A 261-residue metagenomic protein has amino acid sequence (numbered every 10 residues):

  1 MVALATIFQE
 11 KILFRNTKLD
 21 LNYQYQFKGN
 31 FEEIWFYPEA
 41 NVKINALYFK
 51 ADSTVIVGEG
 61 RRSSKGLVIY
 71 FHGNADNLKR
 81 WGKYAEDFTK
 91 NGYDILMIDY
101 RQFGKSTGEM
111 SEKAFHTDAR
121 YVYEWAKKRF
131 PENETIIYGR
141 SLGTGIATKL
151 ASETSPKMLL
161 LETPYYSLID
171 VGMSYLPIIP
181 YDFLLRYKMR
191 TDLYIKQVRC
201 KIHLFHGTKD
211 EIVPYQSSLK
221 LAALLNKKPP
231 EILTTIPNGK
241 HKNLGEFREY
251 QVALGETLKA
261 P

Functional and structural regions predicted by a protein language model:
M1-Y37, V42, V57: An N-terminal hydrophobic leader/cap segment in hydrolases
E39-A126: Membrane-embedded segments
Y84, T191, C200, P214-A223: Short alpha-helix in the alpha/beta-hydrolase fold that links the catalytic acid
F130-S141: Alpha/beta-hydrolase fold nucleophile elbow
P156, L160-D170, Y187-T191, G239: Active-site nucleophile loop of the alpha/beta-hydrolase fold
Q197-V198, L204-D210: Short beta-strand/loop motif that positions the catalytic acidic residue of the alpha/beta-hydrolase fold
K209-V213, H241-K242: Acidic catalytic loop of the alpha/beta-hydrolase fold
K220, K227-P261: C-terminal catalytic histidine-bearing segment of alpha/beta-hydrolase fold enzymes
